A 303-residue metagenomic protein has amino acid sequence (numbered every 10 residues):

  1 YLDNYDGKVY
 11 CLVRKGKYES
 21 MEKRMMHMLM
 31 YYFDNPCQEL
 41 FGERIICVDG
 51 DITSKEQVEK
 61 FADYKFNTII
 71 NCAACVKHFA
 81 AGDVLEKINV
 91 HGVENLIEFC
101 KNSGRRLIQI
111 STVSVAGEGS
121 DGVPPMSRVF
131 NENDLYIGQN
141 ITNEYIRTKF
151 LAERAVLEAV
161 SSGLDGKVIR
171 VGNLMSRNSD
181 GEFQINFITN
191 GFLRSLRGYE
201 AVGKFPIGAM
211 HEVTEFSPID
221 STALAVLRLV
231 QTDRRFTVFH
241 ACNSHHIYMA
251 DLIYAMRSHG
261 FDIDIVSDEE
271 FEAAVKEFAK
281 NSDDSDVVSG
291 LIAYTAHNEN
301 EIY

Functional and structural regions predicted by a protein language model:
K8-R44: Glycine-rich phosphate-binding loop and adjoining beta1-alpha1-beta2 segment of Rossmann-like nucleotide-binding folds
L40-F41, I45-H91, K101-S103: NAD(P)H-binding glycine-rich loop region in Rossmannoid oxidoreductase-like domains and their noncatalytic homologs
N71, V84-K87, H91-E144, K167: Conserved Rossmann-fold NAD(P)-dependent oxidoreductase catalytic core, especially the SDR/UDP-sugar
E86, I141-F150, I185-T189, E212-F216: Short-chain dehydrogenase/reductase
V90-L96, T148-V156, S195: Conserved catalytic Lys-bearing alpha helix of Rossmann-like short-chain dehydrogenase/reductases
D121-V129, L157-L224, R228, M256: NAD(P)-dependent short-chain dehydrogenase/reductase
Y136-R170: Active-site Tyr-X1-5-Lys
A225-E299: Mid/C-terminal beta-alpha module of Rossmann-like enzyme folds, strongest in SDR-family dehydrogenases/epimerases
